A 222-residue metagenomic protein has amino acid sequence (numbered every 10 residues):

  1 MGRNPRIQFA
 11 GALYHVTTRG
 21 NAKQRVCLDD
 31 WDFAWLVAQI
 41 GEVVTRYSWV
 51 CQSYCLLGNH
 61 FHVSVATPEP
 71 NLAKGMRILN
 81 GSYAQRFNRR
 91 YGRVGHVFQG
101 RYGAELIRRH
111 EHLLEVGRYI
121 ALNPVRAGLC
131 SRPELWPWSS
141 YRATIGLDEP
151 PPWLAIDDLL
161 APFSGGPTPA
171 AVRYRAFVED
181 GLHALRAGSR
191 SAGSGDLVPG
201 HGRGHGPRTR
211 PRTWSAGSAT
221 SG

Functional and structural regions predicted by a protein language model:
M1-G58, A66-G222: Short Pro-Cys-Gly-centered "Cys-loop" motif that presents a nucleophilic cysteine in a tight turn
V63: Conserved metal-phosphate-binding beta-hairpin within the catalytic cores of diverse ATP-dependent phosphoryl-transfer
